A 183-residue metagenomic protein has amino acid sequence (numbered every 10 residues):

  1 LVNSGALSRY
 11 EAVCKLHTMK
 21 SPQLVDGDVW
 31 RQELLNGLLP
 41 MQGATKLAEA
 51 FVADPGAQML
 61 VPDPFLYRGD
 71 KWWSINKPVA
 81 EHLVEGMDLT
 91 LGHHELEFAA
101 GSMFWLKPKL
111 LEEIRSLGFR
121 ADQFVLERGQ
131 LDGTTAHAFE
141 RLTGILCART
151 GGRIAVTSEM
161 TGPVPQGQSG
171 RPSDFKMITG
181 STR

Functional and structural regions predicted by a protein language model:
L1-R183: ER/Golgi luminal nucleotide-sugar-dependent glycosyltransferases, focusing on the catalytic module
